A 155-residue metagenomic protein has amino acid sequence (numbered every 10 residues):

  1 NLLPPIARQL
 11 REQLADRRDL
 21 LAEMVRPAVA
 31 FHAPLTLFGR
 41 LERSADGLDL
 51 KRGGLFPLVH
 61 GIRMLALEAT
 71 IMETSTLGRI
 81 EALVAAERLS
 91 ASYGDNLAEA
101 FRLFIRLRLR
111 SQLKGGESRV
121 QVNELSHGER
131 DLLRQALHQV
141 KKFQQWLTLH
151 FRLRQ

Functional and structural regions predicted by a protein language model:
N1-Q155: A nucleotide- and high-energy phosphate-metabolite-utilizing enzyme signature
